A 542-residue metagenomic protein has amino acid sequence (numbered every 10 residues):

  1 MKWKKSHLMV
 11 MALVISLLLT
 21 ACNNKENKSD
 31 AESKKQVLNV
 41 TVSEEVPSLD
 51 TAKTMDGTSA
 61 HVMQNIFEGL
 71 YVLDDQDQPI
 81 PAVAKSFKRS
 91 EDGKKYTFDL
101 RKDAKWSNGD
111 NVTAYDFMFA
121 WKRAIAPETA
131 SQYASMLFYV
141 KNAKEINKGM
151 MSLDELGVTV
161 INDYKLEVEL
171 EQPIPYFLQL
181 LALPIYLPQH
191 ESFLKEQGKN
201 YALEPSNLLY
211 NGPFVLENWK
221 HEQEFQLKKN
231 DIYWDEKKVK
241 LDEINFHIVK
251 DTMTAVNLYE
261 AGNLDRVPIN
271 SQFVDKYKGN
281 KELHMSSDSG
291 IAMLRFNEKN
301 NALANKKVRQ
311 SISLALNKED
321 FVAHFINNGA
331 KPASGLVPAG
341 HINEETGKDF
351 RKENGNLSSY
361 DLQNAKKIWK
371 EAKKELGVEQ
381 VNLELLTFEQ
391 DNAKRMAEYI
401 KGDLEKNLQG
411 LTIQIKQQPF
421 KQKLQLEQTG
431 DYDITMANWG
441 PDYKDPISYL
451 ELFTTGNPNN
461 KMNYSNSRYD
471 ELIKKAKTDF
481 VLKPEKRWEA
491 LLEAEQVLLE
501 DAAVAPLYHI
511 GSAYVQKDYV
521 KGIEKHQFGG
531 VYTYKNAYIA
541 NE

Functional and structural regions predicted by a protein language model:
T41-E91, L209: N-terminal lobe/hinge region of extracytoplasmic solute-binding protein
K85-Y133, A302: Aromatic- and charge-enriched surface segment that lines or borders ligand/interaction sites
M118, Q132-E191: Surface-exposed binding/hinge segments that line and control ligand-binding clefts or catalytic entry sites
L170-V239, E243, M253: Gly/Pro-rich hinge or "lid" segments in bacterial periplasmic/extracellular proteins
N230-D275: Ligand-site clamp/hinge motif
A315-E345, D391-K401, Q428-E542: Detector for C-terminal structural segments
P332-E371, N392-K394: Structural transition elements
L362, K366-P441, S512: Ligand/substrate-recognition segments at binding pockets and active sites
